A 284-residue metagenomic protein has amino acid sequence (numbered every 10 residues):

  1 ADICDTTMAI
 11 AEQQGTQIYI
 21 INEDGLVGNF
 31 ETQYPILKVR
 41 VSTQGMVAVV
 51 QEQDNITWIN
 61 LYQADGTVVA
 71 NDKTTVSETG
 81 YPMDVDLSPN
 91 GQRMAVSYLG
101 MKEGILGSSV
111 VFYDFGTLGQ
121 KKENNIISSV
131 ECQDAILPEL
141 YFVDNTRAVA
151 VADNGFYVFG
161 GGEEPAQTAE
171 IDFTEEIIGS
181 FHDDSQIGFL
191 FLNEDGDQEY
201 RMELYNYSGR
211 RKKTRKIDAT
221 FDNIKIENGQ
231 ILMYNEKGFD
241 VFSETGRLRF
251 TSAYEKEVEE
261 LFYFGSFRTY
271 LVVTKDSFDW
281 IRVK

Functional and structural regions predicted by a protein language model:
A1-D5, Y34-G45, E78-L87, I127-V143 (+3 more regions): Repeated scaffold domains used in trafficking and secretory/extracellular systems, primarily beta-propellers
A1-S97: Non-cytosolic head/periplasmic domains of membrane-anchored proteins
M8, M46-A48, G91-M94, A148 (+3 more regions): Hydrophobic beta-strand positions that form the internal "hydrophobic ladder" of WD40/Gbeta-like beta-propeller blades
E12, V49-Q51, V96-G100, A152 (+3 more regions): Recurrent small/Gly-Pro-centered beta-turn motifs in extracellular repeat architectures
T16-I20, N55-L61, K102-D114, N154-G160 (+3 more regions): Structural motif
D24-E31, V68-T75, K121-E131, E164-I171 (+2 more regions): A short beta-strand motif characteristic of beta-propeller blades
T79-R201: Acidic, serine/threonine- and glycine-rich low-complexity intrinsically disordered segments that serve as flexible
E194-K284: Hydrophilic extracytoplasmic domains
